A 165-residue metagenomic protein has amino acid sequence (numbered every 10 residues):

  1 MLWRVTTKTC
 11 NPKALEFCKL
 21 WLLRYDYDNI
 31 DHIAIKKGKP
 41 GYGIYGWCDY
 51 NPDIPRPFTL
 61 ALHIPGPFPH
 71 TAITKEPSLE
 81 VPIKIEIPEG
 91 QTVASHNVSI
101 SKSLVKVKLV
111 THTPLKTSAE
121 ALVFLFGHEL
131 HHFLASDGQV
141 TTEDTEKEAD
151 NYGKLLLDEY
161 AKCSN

Functional and structural regions predicted by a protein language model:
M1-L115: A metal-dependent hydrolase signature that marks the N-terminal structural subdomain at the beginning of catalytic folds
C10, A14, V123, T145: Hydrophobic (often cysteine-bearing) scaffold residues that line and stabilize catalytic clefts of nucleotide/cofactor
C18-D26, L125-F126, K154-A161: Catalytic phosphate/metal-binding cores of nucleic-acid and nucleotide-processing enzymes, i.e., regions that mediate
L115-S118, L122-F124: Acidic, low-complexity, intrinsically disordered interaction modules
F124-D137, A149: Active-site recognition of the HExxH zinc-binding catalytic motif
Q139-T141: Acidic-and-aromatic substrate-binding clefts and catalytic sites of carbohydrate-active enzymes
E143-N165: Post-HExxH zinc-binding segment in Zn-dependent metallohydrolases
